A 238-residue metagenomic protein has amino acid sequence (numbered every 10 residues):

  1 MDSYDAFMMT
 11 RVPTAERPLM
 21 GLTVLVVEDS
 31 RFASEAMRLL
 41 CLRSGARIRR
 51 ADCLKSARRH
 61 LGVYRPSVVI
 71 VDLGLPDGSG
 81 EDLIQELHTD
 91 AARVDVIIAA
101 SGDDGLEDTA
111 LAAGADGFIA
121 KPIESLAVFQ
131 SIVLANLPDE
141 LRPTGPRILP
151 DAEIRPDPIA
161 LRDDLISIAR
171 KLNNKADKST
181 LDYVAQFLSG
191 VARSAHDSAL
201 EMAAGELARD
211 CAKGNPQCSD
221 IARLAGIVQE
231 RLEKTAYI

Functional and structural regions predicted by a protein language model:
M1-L25, I148-A152, A225-I238: Non-catalytic signal-transmission and effector/linker regions of two-component phosphorelay proteins
P18-F32, M37-C41, V69: Conserved acidic segment of CheY-like receiver
R50-V68: Acidic, metal-coordinating helix/loop segments flanking the phosphotransfer/catalytic sites of two-component signaling
C53, S79-D82: Acidic catalytic/metal-coordinating carboxylates
D72: Active-site residues of response regulator receiver
E81-R93: Short amphipathic alpha-helix used as the core "switch/output" element in two-component signaling
V94-G105, A115: A short, hydrophobic beta-strand element within the central beta-sheet of small alpha/beta folds
R147-I238: C-terminal output/effector regions of signal-responsive regulators
